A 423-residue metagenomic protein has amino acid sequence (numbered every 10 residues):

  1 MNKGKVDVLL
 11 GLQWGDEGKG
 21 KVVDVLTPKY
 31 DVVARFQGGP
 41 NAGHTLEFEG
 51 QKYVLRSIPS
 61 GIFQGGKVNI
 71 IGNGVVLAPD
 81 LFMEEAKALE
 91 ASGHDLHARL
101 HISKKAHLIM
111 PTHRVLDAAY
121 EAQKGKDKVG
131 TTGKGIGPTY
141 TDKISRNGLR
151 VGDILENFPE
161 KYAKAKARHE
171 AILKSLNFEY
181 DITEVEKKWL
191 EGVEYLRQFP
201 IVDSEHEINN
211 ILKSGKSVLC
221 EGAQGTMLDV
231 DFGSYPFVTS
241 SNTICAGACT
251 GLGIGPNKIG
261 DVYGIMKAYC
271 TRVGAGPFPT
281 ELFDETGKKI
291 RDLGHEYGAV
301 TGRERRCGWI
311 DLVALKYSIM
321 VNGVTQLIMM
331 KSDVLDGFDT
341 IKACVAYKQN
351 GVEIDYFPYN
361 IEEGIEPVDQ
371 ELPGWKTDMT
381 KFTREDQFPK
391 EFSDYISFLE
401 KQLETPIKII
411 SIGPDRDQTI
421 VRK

Functional and structural regions predicted by a protein language model:
M1-K423: Non-transmembrane, aqueous-exposed alpha-helical and coiled segments at domain scale
